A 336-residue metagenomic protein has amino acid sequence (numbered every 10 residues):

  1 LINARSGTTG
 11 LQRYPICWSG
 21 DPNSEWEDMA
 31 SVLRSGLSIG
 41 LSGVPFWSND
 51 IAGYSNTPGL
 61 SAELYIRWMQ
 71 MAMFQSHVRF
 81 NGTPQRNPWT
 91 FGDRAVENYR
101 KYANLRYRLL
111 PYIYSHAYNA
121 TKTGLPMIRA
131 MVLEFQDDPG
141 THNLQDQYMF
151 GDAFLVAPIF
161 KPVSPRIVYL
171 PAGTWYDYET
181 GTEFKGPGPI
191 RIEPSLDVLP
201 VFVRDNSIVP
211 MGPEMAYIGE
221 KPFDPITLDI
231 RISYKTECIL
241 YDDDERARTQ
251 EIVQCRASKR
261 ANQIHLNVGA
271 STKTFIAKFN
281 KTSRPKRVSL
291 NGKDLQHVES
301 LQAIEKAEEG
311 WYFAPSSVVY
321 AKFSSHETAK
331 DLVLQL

Functional and structural regions predicted by a protein language model:
L1-V198: Catalytic-domain carbohydrate-binding cleft regions of carbohydrate-active enzymes
Q147, E251-K259, Q296, E309-F313: Short, exposed beta-strand/loop patches in secreted or surface proteins that constitute
L155, R166, N262-I264, V319: Hydrophobic residues embedded in beta-strands of well-ordered beta-sheets
G173, T180-T182, R284, L290-L295: Change "in extracellular beta-sheet-rich domains … of secreted and cell-surface proteins" to "in beta-sheet-rich domains
P194-D197, S324-V333: Extracellular interaction modules
V201-K293, A321-T328: Accessory, solvent-exposed terminal regions and/or long lumenal/extracellular loops of proteins
R204-D205, L334-L336: Short beta-strand-to-coil "C-cap" segments at the C-terminal boundary of structured domains/repeats, marking
K293-E327: Extracellular/luminal ectodomains and secreted, surface-exposed scaffolds of diverse proteins
